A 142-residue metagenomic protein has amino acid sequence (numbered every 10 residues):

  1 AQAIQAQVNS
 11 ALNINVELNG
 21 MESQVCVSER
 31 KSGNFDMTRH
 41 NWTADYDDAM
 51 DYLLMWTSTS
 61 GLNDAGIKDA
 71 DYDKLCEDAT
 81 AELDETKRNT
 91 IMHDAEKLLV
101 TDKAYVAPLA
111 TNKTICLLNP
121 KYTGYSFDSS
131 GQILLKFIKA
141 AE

Functional and structural regions predicted by a protein language model:
A1-Q7, S28-E142: Detector for C-terminal structural segments
A6-G20: A local structural motif
L18-S28: Short helix-initiation/N-cap motifs at beta->coil->alpha
